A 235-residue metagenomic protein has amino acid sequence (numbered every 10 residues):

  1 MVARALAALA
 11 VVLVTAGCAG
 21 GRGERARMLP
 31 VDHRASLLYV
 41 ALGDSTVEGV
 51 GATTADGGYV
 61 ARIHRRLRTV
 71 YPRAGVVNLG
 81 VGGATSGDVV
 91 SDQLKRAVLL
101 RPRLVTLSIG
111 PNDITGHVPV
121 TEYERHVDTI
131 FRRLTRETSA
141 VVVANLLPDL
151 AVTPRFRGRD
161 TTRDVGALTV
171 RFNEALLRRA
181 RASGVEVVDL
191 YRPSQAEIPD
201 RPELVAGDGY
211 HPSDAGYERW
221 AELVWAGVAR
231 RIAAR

Functional and structural regions predicted by a protein language model:
M1-L6: Bacterial N-terminal signal peptides that target proteins for export
L9-V12: Acidic, low-complexity intrinsically disordered regions
T15-G17: C-terminal motif of bacterial Sec signal peptides marking the signal peptidase cleavage site
A19, Y71, V90-A234: Alpha-helical cap/lid subdomain in secreted, periplasmic, or secretory-pathway luminal O-acyl-processing enzymes
A19-G82, L94-R101: Serine-esterase "nucleophile elbow" of acetyl-processing enzymes
D56, S86, T169: Conserved donor sugar-nucleotide recognition element shared by glycan-biosynthetic enzymes
G80, A84, I109-G110: Cell-envelope and extracellular/periplasmic
